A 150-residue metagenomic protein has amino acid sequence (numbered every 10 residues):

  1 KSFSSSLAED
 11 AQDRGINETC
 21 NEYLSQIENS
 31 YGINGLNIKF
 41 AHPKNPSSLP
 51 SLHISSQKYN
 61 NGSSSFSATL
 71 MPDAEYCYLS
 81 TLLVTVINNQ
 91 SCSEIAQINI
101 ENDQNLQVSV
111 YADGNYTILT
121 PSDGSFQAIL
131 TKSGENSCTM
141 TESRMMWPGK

Functional and structural regions predicted by a protein language model:
K1-L49, Q57-Y59, T69-C77: Short helix/turn-capping signatures at newly exposed starts of structured segments
S4-A11, I16-T19, L24, C92 (+2 more regions): Non-cytosolic coordination micro-motifs
I16, I27, I33, I38 (+5 more regions): Weak global preference for isoleucine
P43-L83, S122-K150: Amphipathic N-proximal alpha-helical interface segments
Y59-D113: Long, charged/polar, surface-exposed segments that mediate recognition or autoinhibition
